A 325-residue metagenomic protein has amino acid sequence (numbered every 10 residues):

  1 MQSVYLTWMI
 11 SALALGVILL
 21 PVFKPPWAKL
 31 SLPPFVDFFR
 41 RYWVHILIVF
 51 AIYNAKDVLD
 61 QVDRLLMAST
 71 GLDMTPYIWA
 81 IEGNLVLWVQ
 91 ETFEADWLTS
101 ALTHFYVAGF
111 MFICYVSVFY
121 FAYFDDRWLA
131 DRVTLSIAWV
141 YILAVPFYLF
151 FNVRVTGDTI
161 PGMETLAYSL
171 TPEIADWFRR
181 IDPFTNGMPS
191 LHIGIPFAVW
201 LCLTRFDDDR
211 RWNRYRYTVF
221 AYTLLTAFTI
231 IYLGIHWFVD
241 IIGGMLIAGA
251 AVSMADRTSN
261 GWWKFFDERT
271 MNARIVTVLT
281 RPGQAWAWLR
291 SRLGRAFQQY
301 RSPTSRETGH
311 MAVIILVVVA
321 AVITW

Functional and structural regions predicted by a protein language model:
M1-T156, E164, T171-I174, R210-A221 (+3 more regions): Terminal transmembrane helix and immediately flanking juxtamembrane interfaces of multi-pass membrane proteins
S11, C202-D209, A227-L233: Short basic/hydrophobic patches in alpha-helices and adjacent helix-turn junctions that form amphipathic surface motifs
M111-Y115, L191-A198, I235: Transmembrane helix boundary and interhelical junction motifs in multipass membrane proteins
P146-F206, N213: Membrane-interfacial catalytic/cofactor-binding modules of polytopic membrane enzymes
R180-T185, I230-V239: Membrane-interface helix caps and helix-loop-helix hairpins in membrane proteins
